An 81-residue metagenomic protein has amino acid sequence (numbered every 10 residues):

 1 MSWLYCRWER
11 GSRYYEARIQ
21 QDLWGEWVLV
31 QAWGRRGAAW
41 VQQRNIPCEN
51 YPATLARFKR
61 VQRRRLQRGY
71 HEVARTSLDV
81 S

Functional and structural regions predicted by a protein language model:
M1-V28: Short N-terminal "domain-start" leader segments that mark the transition from disordered tails or signal peptides into
S2-R7, C48, A74, D79-S81: Disulfide-stabilized extracellular ectodomains of secreted/luminal proteins, especially beta-rich
W24, W33-R36, R68: Short glycine-rich loop/turn motifs that provide flexible caps or phosphate-binding loops at active sites
G25-V28, E49-A56: Short, surface-exposed linear segments at secondary-structure transitions and domain or protein termini
W33-A53: A short, exposed loop/beta-hairpin motif centered on an aromatic-Gly-Thr core
Q43, L55, E72, V80-S81: Alpha-helix boundary/capping detector
P52-T54, R63-R65, L78-V80: Short, intrinsically disordered/low-complexity patches at protein termini and at juxtamembrane boundaries
K59-E72: Short arginine-rich
